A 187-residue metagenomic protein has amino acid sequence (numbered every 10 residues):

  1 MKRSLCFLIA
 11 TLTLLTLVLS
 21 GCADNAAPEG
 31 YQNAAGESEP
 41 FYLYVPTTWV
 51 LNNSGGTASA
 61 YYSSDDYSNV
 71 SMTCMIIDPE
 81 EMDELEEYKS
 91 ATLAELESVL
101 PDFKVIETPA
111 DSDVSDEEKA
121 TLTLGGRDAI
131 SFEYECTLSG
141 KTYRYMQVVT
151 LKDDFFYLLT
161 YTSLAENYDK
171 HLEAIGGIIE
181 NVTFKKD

Functional and structural regions predicted by a protein language model:
K2-S68, D113-S115, L138-T142, K152-F155 (+1 more regions): N-terminal targeting sequences that direct proteins away from the cytosol to non-cytosolic compartments
G55-Y145, Y157: Conserved polar/disulfide-associated segments of primarily extracytoplasmic proteins
Q147-V149: Extracellular C-type lectin-like domains
